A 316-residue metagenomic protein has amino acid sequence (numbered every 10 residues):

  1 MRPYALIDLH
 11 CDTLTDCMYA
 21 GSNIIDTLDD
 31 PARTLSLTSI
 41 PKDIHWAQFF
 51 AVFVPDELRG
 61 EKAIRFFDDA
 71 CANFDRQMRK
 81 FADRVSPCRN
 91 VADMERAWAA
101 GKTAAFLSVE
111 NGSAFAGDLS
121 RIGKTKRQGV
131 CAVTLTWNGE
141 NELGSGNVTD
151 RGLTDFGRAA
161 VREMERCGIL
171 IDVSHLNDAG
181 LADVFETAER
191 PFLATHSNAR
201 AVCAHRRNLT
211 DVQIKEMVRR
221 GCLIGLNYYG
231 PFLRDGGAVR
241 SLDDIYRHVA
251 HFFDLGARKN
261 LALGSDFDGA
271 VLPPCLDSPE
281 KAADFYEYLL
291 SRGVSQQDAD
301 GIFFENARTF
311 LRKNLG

Functional and structural regions predicted by a protein language model:
R2-N227, P231-G236, Y246, A250-H251 (+4 more regions): Extended, charged catalytic domains and RNA/DNA-binding interfaces, predominantly in divalent-metal-using enzymes
D16, A270-P274, L311: Short active-site-adjacent structural elements
L193, A262, D300-F304: Beta-strand segments within the central parallel beta-sheet cores of soluble alpha/beta enzyme folds
Y228, G256-P279: Short acidic/histidine-rich active-site segments
D277-G316: Mid-to-C-terminal alpha-helical segments outside catalytic/metal-binding sites
